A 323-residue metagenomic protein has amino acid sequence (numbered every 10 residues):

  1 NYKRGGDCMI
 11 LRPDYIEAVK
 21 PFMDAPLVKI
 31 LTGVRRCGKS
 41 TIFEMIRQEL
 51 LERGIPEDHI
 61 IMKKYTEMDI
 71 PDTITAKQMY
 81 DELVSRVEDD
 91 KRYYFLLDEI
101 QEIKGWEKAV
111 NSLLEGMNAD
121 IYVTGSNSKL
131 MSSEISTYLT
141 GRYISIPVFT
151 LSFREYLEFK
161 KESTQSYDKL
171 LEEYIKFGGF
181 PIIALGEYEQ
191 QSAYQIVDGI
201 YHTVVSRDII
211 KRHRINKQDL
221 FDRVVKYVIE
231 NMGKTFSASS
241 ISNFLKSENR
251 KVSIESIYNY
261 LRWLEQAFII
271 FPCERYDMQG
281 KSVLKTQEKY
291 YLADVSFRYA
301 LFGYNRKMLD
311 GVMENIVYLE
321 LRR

Functional and structural regions predicted by a protein language model:
Y2-G6, S126-S128, S133-T235: Interdomain motor-coupling "hinge/lid" segment immediately C-terminal to the ATP-binding subdomain of NTP-driven enzymes
I10-P26: Pre-Walker A adenine-sensing motif
L31: Hydrophobic anchor at the beta1->P-loop junction of P-loop NTPases
K39: Conserved lysine of the Walker
I42, I46: Hydrophobic positions on the alpha1 helix immediately C-terminal to the Walker A/P-loop
I61-K91: Short glycine-rich substrate-engagement loop in P-loop NTPases that contacts/grips substrate
L96, D120-S126, P147: Structural recognition of the conserved hydrophobic beta-strand(s) that form the central parallel beta-sheet of P-loop
E189-R323: Accessory nucleic acid-recognition modules appended to NTPase machines
